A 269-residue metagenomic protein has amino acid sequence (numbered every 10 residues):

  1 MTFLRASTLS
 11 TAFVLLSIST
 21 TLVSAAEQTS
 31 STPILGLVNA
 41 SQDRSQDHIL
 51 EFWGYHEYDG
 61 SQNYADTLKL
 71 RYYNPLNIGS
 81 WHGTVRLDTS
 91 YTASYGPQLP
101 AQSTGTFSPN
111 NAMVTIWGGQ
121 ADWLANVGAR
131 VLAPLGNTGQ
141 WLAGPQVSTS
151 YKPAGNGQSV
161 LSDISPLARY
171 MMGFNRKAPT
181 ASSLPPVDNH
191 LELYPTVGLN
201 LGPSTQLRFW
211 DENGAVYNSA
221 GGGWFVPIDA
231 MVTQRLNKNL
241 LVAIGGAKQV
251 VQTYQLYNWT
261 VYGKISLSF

Functional and structural regions predicted by a protein language model:
M1-D43: Cleavable N-terminal export/targeting peptides
A26-F269: Transmembrane beta-barrel domains of Gram-negative outer membranes and organellar outer membranes
